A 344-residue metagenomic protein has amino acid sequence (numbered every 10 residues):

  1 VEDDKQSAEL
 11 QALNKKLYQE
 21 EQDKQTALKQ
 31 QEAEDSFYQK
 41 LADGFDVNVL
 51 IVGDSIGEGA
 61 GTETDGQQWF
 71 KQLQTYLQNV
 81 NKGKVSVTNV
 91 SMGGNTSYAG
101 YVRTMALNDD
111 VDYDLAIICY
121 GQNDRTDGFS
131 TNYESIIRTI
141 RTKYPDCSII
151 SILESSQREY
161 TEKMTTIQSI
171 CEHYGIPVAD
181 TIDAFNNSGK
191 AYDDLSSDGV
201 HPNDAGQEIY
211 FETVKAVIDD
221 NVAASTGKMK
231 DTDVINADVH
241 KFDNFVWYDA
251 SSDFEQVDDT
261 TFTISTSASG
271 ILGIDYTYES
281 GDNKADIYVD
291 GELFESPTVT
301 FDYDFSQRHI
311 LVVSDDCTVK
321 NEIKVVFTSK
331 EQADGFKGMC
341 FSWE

Functional and structural regions predicted by a protein language model:
V1, V102-A224, E279-G281, D286 (+5 more regions): Alpha-helical cap/lid subdomain in secreted, periplasmic, or secretory-pathway luminal O-acyl-processing enzymes
V1-L50, G57-E63, K215-E344: N-terminal secretory targeting modules
L50-V52, T88: Conserved beta-strand elements of the Class I
S55-I56, S91: Catalytic nucleophile serine of serine hydrolases, specifically the conserved "nucleophile elbow" pentapeptide
A60-D65, D127-S130: Short, solvent-exposed loop/turn segments at secondary-structure boundaries
K71-V87: Signal peptide-proximal N-terminal region of secreted/periplasmic/extracellular or secretory-lumen proteins
V87-N89, V178: Conserved beta-strand scaffold positions in the cores of enzyme catalytic domains, especially in NTP/NDP-utilizing
G94-T104: Structural motif
